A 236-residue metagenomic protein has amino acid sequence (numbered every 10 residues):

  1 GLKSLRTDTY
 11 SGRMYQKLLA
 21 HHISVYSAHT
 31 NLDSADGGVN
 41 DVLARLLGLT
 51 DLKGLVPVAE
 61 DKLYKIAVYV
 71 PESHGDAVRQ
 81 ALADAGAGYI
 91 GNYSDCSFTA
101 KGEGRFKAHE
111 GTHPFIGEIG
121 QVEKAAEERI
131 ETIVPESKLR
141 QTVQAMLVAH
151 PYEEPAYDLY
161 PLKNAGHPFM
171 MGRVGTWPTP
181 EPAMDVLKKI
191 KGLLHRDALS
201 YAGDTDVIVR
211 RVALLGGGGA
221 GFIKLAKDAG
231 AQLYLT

Functional and structural regions predicted by a protein language model:
G1-T236: Hydrophobic structural segments
